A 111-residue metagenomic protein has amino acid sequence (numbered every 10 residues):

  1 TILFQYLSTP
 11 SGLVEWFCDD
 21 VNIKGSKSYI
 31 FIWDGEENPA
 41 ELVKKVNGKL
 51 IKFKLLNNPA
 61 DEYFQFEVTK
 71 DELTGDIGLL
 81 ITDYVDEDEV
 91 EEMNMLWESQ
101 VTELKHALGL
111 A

Functional and structural regions predicted by a protein language model:
T1-N22: Hydrophobic ligand-binding cavity/cleft-lining segments
Y29-E87: Hydrophobic-ligand binding "helix-grip"
T82-A111: A conserved amphipathic terminal alpha-helix motif
